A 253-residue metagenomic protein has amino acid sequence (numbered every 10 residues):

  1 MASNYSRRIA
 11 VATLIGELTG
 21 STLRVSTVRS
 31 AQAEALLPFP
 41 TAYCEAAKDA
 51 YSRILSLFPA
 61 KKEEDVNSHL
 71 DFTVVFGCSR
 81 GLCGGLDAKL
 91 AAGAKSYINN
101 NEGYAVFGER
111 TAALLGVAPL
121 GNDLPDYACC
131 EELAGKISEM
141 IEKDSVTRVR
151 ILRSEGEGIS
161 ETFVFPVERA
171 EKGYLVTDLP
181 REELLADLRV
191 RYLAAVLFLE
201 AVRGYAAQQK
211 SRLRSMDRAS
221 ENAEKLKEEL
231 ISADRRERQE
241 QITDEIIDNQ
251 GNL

Functional and structural regions predicted by a protein language model:
M1-L253: C-terminal beta-strand-loop-alpha-helix "lid" module of Rossmann-like NAD(P)-dependent dehydrogenases
